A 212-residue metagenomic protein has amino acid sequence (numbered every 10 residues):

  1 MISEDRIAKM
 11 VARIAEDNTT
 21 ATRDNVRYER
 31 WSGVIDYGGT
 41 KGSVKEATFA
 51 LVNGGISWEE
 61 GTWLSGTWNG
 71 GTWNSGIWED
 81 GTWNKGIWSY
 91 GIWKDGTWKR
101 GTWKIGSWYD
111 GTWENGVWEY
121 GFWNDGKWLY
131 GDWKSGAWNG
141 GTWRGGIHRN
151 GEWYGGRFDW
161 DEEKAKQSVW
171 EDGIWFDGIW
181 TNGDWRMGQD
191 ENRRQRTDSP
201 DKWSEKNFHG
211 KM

Functional and structural regions predicted by a protein language model:
M1-I77, T82-K85, S89-Y90, K99 (+1 more regions): Extended, small-residue-rich solenoid/repeat segments and analogous flexible loops that form exposed scaffolds
I2-S3, A8, R13, Y154-G155 (+1 more regions): Long terminal segments
G54-G178, G183: A detector of tandem-repeat and repeat-rich interaction/domain scaffolds
